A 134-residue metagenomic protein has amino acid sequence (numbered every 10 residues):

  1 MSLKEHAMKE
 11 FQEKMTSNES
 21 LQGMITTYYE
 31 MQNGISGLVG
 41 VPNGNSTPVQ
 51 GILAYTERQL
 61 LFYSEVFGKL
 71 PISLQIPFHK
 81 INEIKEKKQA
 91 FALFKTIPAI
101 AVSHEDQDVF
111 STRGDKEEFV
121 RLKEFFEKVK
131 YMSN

Functional and structural regions predicted by a protein language model:
M1-L53: Anionic N-terminal interaction surfaces
L3-Q12, T16, V66-N134: Acidic, Ser/Thr- and proline-rich intrinsically disordered linker/docking segments of eukaryotic scaffolds
N18-Y28, L60-L74: Charged, low-complexity, helix/coiled-coil-prone segments
G23-M24, R58, E105, G114: Alpha-helical structural elements
T27-Y28, A54, F62, F125 (+1 more regions): Intrinsically disordered, low-complexity N-terminal regions enriched in serine/proline/glycine with scattered basic
Q32, V39, L60-L61, A101 (+1 more regions): Generic signal for short, ordered secondary-structure residues within or immediately flanking folded domains
G44-G68: Conserved beta-hairpin
